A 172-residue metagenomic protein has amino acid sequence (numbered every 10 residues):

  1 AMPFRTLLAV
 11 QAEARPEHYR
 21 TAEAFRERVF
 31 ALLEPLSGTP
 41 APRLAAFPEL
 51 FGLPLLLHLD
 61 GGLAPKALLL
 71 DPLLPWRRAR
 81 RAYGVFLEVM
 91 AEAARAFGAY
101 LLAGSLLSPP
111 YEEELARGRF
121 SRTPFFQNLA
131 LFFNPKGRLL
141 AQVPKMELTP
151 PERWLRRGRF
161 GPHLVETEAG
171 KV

Functional and structural regions predicted by a protein language model:
P3-A22, L129, Q142-K145, G170-V172: Active-site-proximal beta-strand elements of phosphoester/diester hydrolases
L7, F30-L63, L68, P72 (+2 more regions): Active-site beta-strand/loop signature of hydrolases that rely on acidic residues for catalysis
E13, F51, L106-L107: Catalytic metal-binding/acid-base residues of hydrolase active sites
E17, L53-L56, P109-E113: Short catalytic/ligand-binding loop motif for oxyanion handling, primarily in non-cytosolic enzymes, centered on
A22, R28-V29: Transmembrane beta-barrel domains of bacterial outer-membrane proteins
A67-E88: A short acidic, glycine-rich active-site loop that binds or catalyzes chemistry on phosphate/adenosine moieties
Y83-Y111: A short, hydrophobic beta-strand-centered structural micro-motif
P109-V172: Active-site catalytic loop in hydrolytic enzyme cores
